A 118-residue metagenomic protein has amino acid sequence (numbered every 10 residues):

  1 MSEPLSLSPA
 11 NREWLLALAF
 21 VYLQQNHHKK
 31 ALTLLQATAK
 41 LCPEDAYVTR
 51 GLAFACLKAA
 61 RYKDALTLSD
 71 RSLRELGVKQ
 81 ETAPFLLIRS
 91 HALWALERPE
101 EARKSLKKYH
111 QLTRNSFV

Functional and structural regions predicted by a protein language model:
P9, P43, G77-Q80, R114: Short coil turns that delineate tetratricopeptide repeat
E13, Y47, E81-P84: Start-of-helix register in tetratricopeptide repeats
